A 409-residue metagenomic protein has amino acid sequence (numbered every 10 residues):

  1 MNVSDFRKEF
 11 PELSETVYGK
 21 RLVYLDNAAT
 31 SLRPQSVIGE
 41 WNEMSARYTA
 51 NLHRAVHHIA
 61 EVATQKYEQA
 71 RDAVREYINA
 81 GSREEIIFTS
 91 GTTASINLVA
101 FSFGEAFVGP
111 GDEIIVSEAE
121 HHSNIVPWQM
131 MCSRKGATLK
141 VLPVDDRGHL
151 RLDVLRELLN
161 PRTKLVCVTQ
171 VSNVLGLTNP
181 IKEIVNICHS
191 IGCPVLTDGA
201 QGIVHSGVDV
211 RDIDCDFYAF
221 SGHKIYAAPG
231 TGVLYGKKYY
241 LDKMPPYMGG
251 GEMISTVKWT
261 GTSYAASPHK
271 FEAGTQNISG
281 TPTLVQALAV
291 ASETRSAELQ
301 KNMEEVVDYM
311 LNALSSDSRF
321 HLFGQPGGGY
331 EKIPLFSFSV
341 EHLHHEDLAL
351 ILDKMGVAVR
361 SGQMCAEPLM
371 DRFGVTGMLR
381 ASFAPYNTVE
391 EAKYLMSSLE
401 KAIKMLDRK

Functional and structural regions predicted by a protein language model:
M1-K409: Pyridoxal 5′-phosphate
